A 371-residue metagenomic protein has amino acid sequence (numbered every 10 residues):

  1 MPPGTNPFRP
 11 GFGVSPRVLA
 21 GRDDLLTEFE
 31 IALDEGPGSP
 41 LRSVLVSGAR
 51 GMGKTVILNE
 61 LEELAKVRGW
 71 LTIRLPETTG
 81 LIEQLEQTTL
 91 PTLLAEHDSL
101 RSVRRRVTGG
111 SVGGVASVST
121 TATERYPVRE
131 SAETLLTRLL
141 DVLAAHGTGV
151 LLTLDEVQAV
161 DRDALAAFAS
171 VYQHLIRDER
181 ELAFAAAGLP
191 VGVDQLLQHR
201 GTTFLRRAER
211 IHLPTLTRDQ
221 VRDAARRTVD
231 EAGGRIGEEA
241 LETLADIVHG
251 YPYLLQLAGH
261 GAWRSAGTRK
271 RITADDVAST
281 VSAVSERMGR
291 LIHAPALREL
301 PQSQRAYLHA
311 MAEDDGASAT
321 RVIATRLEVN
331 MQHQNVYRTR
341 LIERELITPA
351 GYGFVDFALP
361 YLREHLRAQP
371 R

Functional and structural regions predicted by a protein language model:
M1-R42, T88-P91, R106-T108, R177: A short, basic N-terminal segment
T5-N6, E239, A278, E286-R371: C-terminal leucine-rich, beta-strand-based interaction scaffolds used for sensing/assembly
G38-E60: Walker A/P-loop nucleotide-binding motif
E62-L81: Conserved catalytic segments around the Walker B and adjacent sensor/switch elements of P-loop NTPase domains
K66-V67, I82-G114: Conserved NTP-binding/hydrolysis module of P-loop NTPases
T123-P190, Q198-G201: Conserved Walker B catalytic segment
A183-D230: Alpha-helical sensor/transducer elements of the RecA-like P-loop NTPase core
V221, R226-R290: Amphipathic alpha-helical "lid/sensor" segments that cap RecA-like P-loop NTPase cores
